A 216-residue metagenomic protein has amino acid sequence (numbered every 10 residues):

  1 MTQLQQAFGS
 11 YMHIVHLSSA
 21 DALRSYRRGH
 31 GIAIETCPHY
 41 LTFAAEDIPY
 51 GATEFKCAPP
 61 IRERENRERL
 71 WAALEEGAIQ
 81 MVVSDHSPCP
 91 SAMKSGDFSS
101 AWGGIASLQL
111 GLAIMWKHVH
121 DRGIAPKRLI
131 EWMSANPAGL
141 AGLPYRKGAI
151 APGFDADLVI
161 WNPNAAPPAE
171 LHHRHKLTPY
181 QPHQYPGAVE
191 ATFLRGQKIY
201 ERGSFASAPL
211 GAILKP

Functional and structural regions predicted by a protein language model:
M1-V82: Histidine/acidic residue-rich metal-binding segments in metalloenzymes
L4-G9, M81-V82, S87-N164: His/Asp/Glu-enriched, well-ordered alpha-helical/loop segment that forms or immediately abuts the divalent-metal
Y11-I14, K56-R62, W116-D121, A141-G142 (+1 more regions): Short, well-ordered beta-strand elements within core beta-sheets of diverse protein domains
M12, E35, D85, M115 (+1 more regions): Residue-level signal for inorganic ion chemistry
D21, E65, W132, Y145 (+1 more regions): Short, conserved clusters of charged catalytic residues that mark active-site and nucleotide-handling motifs
I48-K56, M93-A101, H173-K176: Short glycine/proline- and charge-enriched loop/turn segments that cap or connect secondary-structure elements
F55-N66, W102-A106, P179-Y185: A short acidic, glycine-rich active-site loop that binds or catalyzes chemistry on phosphate/adenosine moieties
D97-S100, P152-L214: C-terminal cap of metal-dependent C-N hydrolases
